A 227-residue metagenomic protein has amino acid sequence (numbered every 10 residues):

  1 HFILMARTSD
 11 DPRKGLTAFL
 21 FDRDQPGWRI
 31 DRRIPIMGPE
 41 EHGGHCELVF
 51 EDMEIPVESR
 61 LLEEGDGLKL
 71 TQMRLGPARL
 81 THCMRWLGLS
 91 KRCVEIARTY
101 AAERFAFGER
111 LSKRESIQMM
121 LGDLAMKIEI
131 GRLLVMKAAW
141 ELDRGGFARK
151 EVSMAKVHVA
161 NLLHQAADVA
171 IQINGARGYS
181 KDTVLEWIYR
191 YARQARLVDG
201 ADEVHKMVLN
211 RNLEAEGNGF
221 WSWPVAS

Functional and structural regions predicted by a protein language model:
H1-D31: A short core secondary-structure module
H1-M5, A18-L20, H45-D52, L70 (+1 more regions): Conserved hydrophobic/aromatic beta-strand scaffold that supports enzyme active sites
F2, G27, P35-G38, E214 (+1 more regions): Glycine-centered secondary-structure boundary/capping sites
R7-D11, R23-P26, E51-S59, L213: Short loop segments at secondary-structure junctions
S9-R13, G38-G43, L62-E63, M73: Solvent-exposed alpha-helices and their adjacent loops that cap or buttress functional pockets in soluble metabolic
G15-D24, E40-G43, H82-L89, V208: Low-complexity, flexible helical/coil segments
D24-E54: Flexible, small-/acidic-enriched active-site or ligand-binding loops
E47-V49, V57, E63-L68, Q72-S227: Alpha-helical interface subdomain recognition
